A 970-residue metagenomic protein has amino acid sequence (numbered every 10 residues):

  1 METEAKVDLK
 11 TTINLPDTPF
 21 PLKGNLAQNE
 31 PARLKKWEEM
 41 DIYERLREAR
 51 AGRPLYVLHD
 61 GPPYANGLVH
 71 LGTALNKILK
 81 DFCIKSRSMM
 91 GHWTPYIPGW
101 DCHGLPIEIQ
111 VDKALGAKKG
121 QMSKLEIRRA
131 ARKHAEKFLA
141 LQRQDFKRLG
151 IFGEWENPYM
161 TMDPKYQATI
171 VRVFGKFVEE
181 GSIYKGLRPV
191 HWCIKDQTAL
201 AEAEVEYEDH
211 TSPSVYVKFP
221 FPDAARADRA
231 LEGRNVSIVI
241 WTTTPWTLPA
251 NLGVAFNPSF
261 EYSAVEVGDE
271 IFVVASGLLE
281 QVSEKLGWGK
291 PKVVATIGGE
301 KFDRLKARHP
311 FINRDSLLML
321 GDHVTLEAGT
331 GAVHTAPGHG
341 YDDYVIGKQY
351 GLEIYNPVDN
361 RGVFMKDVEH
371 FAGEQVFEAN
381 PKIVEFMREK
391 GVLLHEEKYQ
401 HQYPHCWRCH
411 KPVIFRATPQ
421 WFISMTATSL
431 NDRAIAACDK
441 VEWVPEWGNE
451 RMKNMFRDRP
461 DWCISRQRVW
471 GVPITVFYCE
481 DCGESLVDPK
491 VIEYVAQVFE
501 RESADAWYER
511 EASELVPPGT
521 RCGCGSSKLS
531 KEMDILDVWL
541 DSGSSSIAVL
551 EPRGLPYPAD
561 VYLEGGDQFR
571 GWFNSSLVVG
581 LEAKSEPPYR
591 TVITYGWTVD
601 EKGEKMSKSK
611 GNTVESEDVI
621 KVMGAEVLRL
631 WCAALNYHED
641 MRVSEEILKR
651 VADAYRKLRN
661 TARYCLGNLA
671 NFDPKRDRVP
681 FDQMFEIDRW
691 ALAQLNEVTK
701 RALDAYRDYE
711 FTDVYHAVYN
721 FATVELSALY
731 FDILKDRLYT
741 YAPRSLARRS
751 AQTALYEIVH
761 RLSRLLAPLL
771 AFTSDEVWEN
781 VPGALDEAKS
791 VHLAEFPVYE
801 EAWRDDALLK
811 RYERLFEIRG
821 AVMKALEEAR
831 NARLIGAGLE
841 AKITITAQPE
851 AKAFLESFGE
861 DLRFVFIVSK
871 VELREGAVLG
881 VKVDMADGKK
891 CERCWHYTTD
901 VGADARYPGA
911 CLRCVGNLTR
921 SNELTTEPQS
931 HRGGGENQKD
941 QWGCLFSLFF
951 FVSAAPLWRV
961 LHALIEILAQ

Functional and structural regions predicted by a protein language model:
E2-L26, A32, K36-M40, E108 (+14 more regions): Residue patterns forming the tRNA-binding/recognition surfaces of aminoacyl-tRNA synthetases and related DALR
E48-Q110, I170, I240-L248, A255 (+5 more regions): N-terminal catalytic cores of NTP/NDP-binding nucleotidyl/phosphoryl-transfer enzymes
D101, V190, I194, L200-E206 (+7 more regions): Acidic, turn-prone loop/beta-hairpin segments
C193, C406, C479, G519-C522 (+2 more regions): Short cysteine-rich clusters marking metal-coordination/redox-active sites
Q197, Q467, G483, G523-S526 (+2 more regions): Cys/His-coordinated zinc-binding microdomains
D223, Y350-G362, R468-W470, P489-D640: Alpha-helical recognition segments enriched in aromatics with Gly/Pro capping that present substrate-recognition
P249, G253-F256, F260-A332, Y341 (+1 more regions): Protease-associated
V798, T925-I965, A969-Q970: Short, low-complexity, charge-dense intrinsically disordered segments
